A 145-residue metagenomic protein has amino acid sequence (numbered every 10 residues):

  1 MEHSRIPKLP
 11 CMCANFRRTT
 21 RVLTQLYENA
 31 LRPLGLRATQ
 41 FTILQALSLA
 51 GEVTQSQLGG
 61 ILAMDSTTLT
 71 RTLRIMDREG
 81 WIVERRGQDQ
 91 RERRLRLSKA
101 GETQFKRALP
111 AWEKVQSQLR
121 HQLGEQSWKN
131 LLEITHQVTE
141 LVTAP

Functional and structural regions predicted by a protein language model:
M1-R5, E125-P145: C-terminal regulatory/oligomerization modules of transcriptional regulators
S4, K8-M12, V83, A100: Short amphipathic alpha-helical segments at helix-loop
P7-P10, A14-R17, R21-T68, R74: N-terminal helix-turn-helix DNA-binding core of bacterial DNA-binding proteins
T24, E52, R74-E133: Charged, amphipathic alpha-helical coiled-coil/dimerization segments
E28-R32, G87, S117, T143: Short, flexible helix-adjacent loops and helix caps
